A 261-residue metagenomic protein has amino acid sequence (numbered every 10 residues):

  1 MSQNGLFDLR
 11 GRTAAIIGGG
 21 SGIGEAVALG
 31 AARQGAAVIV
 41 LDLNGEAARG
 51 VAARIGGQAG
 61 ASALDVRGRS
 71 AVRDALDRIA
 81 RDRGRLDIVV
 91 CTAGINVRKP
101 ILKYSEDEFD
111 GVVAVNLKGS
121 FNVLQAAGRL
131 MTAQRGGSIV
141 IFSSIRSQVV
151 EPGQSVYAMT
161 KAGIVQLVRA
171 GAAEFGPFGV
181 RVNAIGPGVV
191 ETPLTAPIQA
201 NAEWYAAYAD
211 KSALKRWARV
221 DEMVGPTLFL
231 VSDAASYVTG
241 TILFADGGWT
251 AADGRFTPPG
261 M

Functional and structural regions predicted by a protein language model:
L29, L102, V149-S155, P177-F178 (+2 more regions): Active-site loop immediately N-terminal to the catalytic Tyr-X3-Lys motif of short-chain dehydrogenase/reductase
P100-I101, S105-V113, Y208: Substrate-binding pocket helix/loop in short-chain dehydrogenase/reductase
L124, T160, V168: Active-site helix of classical SDR
R129, A173-E174, S236: Alpha-helical segment proximal to the catalytic Tyr-Lys
S144: Residue(s) in the substrate-gating loop at a strand-loop-helix junction that position the organic substrate next
Q166, A184, E203-V238, A245-G247: C-terminal helical subdomain
G176, R181, V238-G240: Short, small/polar-rich loop/turn modules that mediate ligand/substrate recognition or access, typified
